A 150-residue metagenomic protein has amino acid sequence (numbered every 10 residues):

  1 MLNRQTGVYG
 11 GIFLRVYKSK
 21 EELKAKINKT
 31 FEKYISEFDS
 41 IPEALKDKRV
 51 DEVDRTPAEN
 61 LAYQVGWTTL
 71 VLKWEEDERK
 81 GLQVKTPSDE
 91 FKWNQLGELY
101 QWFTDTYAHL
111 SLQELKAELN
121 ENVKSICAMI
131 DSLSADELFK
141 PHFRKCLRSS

Functional and structural regions predicted by a protein language model:
L2-L23, L70-E118: Short, helix-capping/interhelical loops that line the mouth of catalytic, cofactor-, or ligand-binding pockets
G11, E32, F38, P42 (+2 more regions): Intrinsically disordered, low-complexity regions
K26, E52-V53, Y63, Y107: Alpha-helix N-cap/loop-to-helix boundary motif
I27-Y34, P57-E75, W93-Y100, K116-I126 (+1 more regions): Alpha-helical transition-metal enzyme core signature, strongest for iron centers
E32-A58, D77-V84, M129-R148: Helix-loop segments that flank and shape redox-cofactor active sites
E43-D54, S88-E98, K124-S125: Short, charged N-terminal helix-start/capping segments
V53, N60-Q64, T86-E90, Q101 (+1 more regions): Alpha-helix boundary/capping detector
Q95-L110, S132-S150: A short, terminal or domain-edge coil/loop segment
